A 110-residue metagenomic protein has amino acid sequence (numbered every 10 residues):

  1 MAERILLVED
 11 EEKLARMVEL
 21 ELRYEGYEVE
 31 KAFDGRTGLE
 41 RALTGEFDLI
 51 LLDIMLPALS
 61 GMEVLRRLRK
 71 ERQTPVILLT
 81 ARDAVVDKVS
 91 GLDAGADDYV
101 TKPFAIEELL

Functional and structural regions predicted by a protein language model:
M1-L110: N-terminal/domain-start alpha-helical segments
